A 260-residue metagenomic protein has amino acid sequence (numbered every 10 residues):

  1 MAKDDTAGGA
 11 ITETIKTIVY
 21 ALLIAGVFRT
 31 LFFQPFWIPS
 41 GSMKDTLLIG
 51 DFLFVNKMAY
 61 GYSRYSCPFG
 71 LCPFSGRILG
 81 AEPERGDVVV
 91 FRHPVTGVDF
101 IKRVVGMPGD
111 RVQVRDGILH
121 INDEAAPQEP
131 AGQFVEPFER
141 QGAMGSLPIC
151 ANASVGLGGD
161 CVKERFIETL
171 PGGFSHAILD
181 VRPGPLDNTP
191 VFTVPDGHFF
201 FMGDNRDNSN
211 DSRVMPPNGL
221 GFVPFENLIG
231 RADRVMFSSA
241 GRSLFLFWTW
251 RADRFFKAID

Functional and structural regions predicted by a protein language model:
A2-T12, V27, L31-F32, F36-W37 (+1 more regions): Soluble "head" domains of membrane/secretory-pathway proteins
